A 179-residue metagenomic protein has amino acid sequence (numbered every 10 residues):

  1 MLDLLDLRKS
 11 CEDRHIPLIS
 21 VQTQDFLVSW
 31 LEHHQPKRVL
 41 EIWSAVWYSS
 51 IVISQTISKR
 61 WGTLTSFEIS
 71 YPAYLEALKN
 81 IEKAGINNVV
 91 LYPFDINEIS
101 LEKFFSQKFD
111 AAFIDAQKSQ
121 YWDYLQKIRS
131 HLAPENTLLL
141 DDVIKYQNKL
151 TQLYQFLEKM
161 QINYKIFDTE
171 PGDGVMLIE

Functional and structural regions predicted by a protein language model:
M1-A111, K118-T137, V143-E179: A short alpha-helical cap/connector motif
